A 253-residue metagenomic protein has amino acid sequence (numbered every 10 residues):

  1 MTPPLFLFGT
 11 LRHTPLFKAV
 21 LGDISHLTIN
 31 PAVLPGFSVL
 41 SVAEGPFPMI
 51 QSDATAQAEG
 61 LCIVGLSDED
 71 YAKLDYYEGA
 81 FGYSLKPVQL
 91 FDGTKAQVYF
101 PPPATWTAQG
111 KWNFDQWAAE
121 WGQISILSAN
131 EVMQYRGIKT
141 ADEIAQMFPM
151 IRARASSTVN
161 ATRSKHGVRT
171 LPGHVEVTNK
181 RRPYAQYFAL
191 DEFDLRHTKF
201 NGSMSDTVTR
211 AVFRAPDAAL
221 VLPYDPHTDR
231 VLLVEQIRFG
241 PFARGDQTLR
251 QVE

Functional and structural regions predicted by a protein language model:
T2-V175: Glycine-aromatic micro-motifs
P46-S52, E59, K95-V98, S203-A211 (+1 more regions): Short, well-ordered strand-loop elements centered on a beta-strand within folded domains, enriched for acidic residues
G65-S67, P101-P103, Y224-H227, V234-F239: Beta-hairpin (beta-strand-turn-beta-strand) motif
S84-K86, T94-A96, D217-L220, R230 (+1 more regions): Generic beta-strand structural signal
V159-P172, E176-N179, A185, L190-T198: Extended, charged alpha/beta regions that create polyanion-binding interfaces
A185-H227: Acidic, metal-coordinating catalytic segment for phosphate/diphosphate chemistry, firing primarily on the Nudix
F213-A215, H227-E253: Conserved Nudix-box catalytic region and its N-terminal flanking loop in Nudix hydrolases and closely related
